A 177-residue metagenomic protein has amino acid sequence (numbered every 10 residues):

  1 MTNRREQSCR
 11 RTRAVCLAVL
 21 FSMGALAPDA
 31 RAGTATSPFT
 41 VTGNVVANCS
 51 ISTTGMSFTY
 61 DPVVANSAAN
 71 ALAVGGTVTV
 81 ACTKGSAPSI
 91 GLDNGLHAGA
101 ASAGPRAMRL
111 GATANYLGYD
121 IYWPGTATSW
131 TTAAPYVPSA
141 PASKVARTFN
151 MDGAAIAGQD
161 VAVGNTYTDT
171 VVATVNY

Functional and structural regions predicted by a protein language model:
M1-R10: N-terminal secretory signal peptides that target proteins for export/translocation
T2, G24-A27: Position-driven detector of the extreme protein N-terminus
R5-E6, V15, A81: Intrinsically disordered, low-complexity repeat segments enriched in small/polar residues
V15-A25: Bacterial N-terminal signal peptides
R31-A107, G111, P135-Y177: N-terminal small/polar-rich segments of proteins
D93-G95, D120-P124: Predominantly extracellular/luminal cell-surface or secreted proteins
T113-G118: Surface-exposed, low-hydrophobicity beta-strand/loop segments enriched in small/polar/acidic residues
A127-T128: Small/polar (Gly/Ser/Thr/Ala-rich) solvent-exposed segments that form structured loops/beta-strands/short helices used
